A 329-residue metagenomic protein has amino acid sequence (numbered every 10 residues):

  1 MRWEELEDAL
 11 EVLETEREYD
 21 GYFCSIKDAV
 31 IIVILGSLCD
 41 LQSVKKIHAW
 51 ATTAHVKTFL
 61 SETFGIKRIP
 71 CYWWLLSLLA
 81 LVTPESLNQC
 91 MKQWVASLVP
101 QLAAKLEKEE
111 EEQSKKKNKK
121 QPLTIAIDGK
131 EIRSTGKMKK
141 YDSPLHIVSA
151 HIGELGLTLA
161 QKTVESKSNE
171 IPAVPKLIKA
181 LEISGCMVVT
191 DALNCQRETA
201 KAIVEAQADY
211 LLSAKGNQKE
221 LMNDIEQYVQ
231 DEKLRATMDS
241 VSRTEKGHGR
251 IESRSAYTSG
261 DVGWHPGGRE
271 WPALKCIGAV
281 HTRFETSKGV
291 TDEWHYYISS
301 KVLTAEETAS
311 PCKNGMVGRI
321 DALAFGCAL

Functional and structural regions predicted by a protein language model:
M1-A126, T135, S149-Q161, P175: Dynamic "connector" segments at or just before major functional cores
L6, T52, V302-L329: Short amphipathic alpha-helical "interface-anchor" segments enriched in bulky aromatics
E11, H55-V56, E205, G289-W294 (+2 more regions): Short acidic (Asp/Glu) and glycine-rich catalytic loops that position anionic groups and cofactors
I32, I47, C71, L75 (+8 more regions): Short, conserved catalytic/metal-binding motifs centered on acidic residues
M138-H146, V290-T291, G318: Short, flexible loop/turn motifs enriched in small residues
K140-C186: Electropositive, glycine- and tryptophan-enriched low-complexity nucleic-acid-binding patches
E165, I171, P175-G216: Domain-level cores of phosphate- or acyl-group-handling catalytic modules
K215-G315: An anionic, glycine-rich sequence signature occurring as long contiguous blocks
